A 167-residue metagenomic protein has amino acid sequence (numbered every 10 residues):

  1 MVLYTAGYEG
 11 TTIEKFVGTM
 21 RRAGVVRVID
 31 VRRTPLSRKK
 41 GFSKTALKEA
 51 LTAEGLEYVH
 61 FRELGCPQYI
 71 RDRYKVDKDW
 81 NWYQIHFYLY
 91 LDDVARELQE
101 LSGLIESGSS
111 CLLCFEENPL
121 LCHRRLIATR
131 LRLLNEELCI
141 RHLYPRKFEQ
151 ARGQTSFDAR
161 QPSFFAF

Functional and structural regions predicted by a protein language model:
M1-F167: Residues lining hydrophobic/aromatic ligand-binding pockets adjacent to catalytic sites
